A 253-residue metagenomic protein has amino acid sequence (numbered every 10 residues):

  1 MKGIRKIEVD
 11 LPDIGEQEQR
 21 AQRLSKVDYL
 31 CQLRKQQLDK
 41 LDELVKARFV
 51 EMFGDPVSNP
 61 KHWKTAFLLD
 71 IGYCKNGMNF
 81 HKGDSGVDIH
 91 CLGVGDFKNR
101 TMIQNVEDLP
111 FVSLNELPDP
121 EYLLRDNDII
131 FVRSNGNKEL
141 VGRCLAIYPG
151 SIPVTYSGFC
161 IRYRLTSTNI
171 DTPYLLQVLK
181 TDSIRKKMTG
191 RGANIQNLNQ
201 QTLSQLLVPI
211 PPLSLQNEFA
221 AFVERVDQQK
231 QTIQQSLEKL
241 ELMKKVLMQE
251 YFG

Functional and structural regions predicted by a protein language model:
M1-D10, F67-Y73, K98, I103-N105 (+3 more regions): Basic, amphipathic alpha-helical recognition segments used for DNA target recognition
K2, K61, A66, V87 (+2 more regions): Structured loop/turn residues at beta-strand edges in well-structured enzyme cores
K6-Q22, Q32-M78, Q205-N217, E224-G253: Non-catalytic DNA-recognition/assembly elements of restriction-modification systems
Q32, L117-P118, G192, Q231: Short, solvent-exposed loop/turn positions at domain surfaces that link secondary-structure elements or cap domain
A66-K82, G95-D128: Sequence-specific dsDNA recognition surfaces
K82-C91, I103-F111, E121-R125, N137-E139 (+3 more regions): Short, surface-exposed loop/turn microsegments at beta-strand edges and helix-strand junctions
